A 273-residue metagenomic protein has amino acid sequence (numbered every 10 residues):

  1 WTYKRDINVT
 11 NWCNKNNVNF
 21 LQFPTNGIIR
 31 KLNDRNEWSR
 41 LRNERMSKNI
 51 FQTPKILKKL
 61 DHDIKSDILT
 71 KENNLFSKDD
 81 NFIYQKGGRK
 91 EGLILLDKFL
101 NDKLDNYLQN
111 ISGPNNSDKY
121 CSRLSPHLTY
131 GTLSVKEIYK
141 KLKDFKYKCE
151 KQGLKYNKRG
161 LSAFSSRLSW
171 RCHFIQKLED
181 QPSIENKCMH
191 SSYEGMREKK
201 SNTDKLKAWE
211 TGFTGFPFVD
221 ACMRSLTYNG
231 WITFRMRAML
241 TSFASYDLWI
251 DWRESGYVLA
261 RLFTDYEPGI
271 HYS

Functional and structural regions predicted by a protein language model:
W1-I94: Beta-rich, aromatic/charged-enriched effector core domains that present basic-aromatic interfaces for binding
I94-A238: Gly/Thr-rich phosphate-binding loop signature of adenosyl cofactor/nucleotide-binding cores
Y193-K200, E210, D247, V258-S273: C-terminal, helix-dominated tail/subdomain
Y228, F243-Y246: Extended, compositionally biased non-globular segments
R237, T241-S242, I250: Conserved kinase catalytic-core segment
L248-E254: Short glycine/threonine-rich loop-to-helix capping motif typified by GTGT followed within a few residues by an Asp-Pro
